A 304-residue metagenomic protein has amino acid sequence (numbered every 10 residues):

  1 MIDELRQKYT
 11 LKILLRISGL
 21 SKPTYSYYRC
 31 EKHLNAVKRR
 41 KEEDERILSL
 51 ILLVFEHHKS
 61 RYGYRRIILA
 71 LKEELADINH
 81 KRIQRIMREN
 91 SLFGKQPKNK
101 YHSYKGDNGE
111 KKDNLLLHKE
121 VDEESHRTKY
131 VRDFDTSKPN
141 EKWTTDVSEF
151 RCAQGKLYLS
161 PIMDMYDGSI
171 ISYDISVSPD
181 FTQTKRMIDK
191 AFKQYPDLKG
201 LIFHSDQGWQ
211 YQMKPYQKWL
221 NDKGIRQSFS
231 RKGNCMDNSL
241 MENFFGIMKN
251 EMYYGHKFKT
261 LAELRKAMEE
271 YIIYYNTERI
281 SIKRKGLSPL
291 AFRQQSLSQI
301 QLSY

Functional and structural regions predicted by a protein language model:
M1-K8, I13, C30, Y304: Residue-centric detector for conserved, function-critical "anchor" positions in compact interaction modules
L14-L15, Y25, I51, I67 (+15 more regions): Mobile genetic element proteins and their domesticated derivatives, centered on retroelements and DNA transposons
S26-T136, N234, L290-L297: Basic, flexible linker segments flanking DNA-binding modules in nucleic acid-interacting mobile-element proteins
S103-D107, S205-Q207, M213-Q217, Q227-K249 (+2 more regions): RNase H-like two-metal-ion nuclease catalytic core shared by retroviral integrases and related mobile-element nucleases
E141-F150: Two-metal-ion RNase H-like nuclease active-site motif
R151, G155, D174-P196: Active-site beta-loop-alpha junctions of metal-dependent nucleic acid enzymes, especially the RNase H-like/DDE
C152, D164-M165: Short, acidic, Ser/Thr-enriched surface-loop or helix-capping motifs
N221-I225, I247-Y304: C-terminal domain-tail junction helix/linker
